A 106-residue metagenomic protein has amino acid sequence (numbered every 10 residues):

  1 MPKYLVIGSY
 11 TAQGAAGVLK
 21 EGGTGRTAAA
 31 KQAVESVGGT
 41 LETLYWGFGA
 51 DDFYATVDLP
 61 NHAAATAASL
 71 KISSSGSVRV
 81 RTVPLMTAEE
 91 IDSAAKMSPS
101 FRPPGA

Functional and structural regions predicted by a protein language model:
M1-A106: A compositional/biophysical signature of low hydrophobicity enriched in polar/charged and small residues
